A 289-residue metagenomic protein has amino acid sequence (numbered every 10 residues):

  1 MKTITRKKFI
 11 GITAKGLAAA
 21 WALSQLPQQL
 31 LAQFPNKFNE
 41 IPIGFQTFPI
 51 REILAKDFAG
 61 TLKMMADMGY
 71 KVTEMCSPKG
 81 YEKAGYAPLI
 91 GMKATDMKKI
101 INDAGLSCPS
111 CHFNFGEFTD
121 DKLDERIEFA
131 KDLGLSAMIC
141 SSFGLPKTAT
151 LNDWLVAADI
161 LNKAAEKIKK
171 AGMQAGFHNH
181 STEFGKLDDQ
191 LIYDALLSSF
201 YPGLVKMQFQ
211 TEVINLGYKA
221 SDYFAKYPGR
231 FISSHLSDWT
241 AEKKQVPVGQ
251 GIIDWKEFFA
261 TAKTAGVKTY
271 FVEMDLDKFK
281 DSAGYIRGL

Functional and structural regions predicted by a protein language model:
K2-G44, R51-K71, L187-V205, V213-L289: Histidine-acidic metal/acid-base catalytic patches
A14-L23, P27, K79, I100 (+3 more regions): Active-site acidic/histidine proton-transfer and metal-coordination neighborhood in alpha/beta enzyme cores
F45, M65, T73, I101 (+3 more regions): Conserved, mostly hydrophobic/aromatic
Q46-K56, H112-T119: Active-site mouth loops of central-metabolism enzymes
E74-D96: Glycine-rich, proline-tolerant flexible connector loops at the mouths of alpha/beta enzymes
Y81-G85, P146-T150, A241-V246: A short acidic, helix-capping loop that chelates divalent metal ions and anchors anionic groups
A84-G91, D120-L123, D281-S282: Metal-dependent catalytic neighborhoods of phosphoester/phosphodiester hydrolases
